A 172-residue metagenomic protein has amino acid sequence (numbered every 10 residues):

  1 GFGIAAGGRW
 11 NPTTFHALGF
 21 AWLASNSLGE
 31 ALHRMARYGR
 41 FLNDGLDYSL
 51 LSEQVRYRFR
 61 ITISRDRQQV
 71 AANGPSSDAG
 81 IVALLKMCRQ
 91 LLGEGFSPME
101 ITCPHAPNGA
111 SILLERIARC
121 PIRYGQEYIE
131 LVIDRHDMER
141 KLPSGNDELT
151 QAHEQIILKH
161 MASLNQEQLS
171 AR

Functional and structural regions predicted by a protein language model:
G1-T62, A83, N108-A110: N-terminal low-complexity or simple alpha-helical regulatory segments that function as activation/interaction modules
F15-W22, D66-A71, E139, L158-H160: Short hinge/gating elements
G29, G74-V82, D147, Q151: Short, well-ordered alpha-helical segments
R37, K86-G93, Q155-L158: Short, intrinsically disordered, mixed-charge
R40-L42, G95, G125-E127: A short, structural micro-pattern
S49, R60-T62, T102-P104, R123 (+1 more regions): Residues in well-ordered beta-strands of folded domains
R56-G109: Conserved helix-adjacent loop modules within structured domains
N108, L113-R172: Extended mid-to-C-terminal alpha-helical interaction segments
